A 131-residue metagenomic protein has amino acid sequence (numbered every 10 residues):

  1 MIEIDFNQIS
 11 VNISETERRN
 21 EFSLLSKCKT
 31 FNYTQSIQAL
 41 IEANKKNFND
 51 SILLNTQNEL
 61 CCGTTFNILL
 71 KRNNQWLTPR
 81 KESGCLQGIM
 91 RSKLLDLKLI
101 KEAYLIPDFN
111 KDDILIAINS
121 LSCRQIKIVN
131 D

Functional and structural regions predicted by a protein language model:
M1-D131: Helix-start/capping segments and mature chain N-termini
